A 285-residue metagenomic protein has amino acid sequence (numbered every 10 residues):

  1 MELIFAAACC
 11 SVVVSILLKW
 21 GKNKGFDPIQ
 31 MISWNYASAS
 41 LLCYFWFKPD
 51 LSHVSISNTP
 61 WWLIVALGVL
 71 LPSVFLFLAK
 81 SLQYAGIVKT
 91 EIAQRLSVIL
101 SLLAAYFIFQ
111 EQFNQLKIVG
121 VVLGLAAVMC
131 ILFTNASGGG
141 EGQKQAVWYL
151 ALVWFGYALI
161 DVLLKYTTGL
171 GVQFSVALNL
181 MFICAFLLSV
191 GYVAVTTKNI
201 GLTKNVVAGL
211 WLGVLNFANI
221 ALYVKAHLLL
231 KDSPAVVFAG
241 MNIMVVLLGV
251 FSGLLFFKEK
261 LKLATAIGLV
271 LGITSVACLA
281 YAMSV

Functional and structural regions predicted by a protein language model:
M1-A6, I99-F155, V162, Y166 (+1 more regions): Juxtamembrane helix-loop boundary signature in multi-pass membrane transporters
M1-V65, F75-Y84, F133-Y149, F182-K231 (+2 more regions): Membrane-interface interhelical linkers
I4, M31-I32, I64, I87-E91 (+6 more regions): Alpha-helical transmembrane segments and their helix-entry boundary regions
V12, G68, P72-L76, V98-L103 (+5 more regions): Hydrophobic/small/kink-forming positions within alpha-helical transmembrane segments of polytopic membrane proteins
L41-F45, L100-A104, L123-C130, L187-G191 (+4 more regions): Transmembrane-helix signature of multi-pass solute transporters
A66, L70, L82-F107, V121-L125 (+2 more regions): Specific alpha-helical transmembrane segments that line the substrate/conduction pathway and gating interfaces
L170-Q173, L229-P234: Short extramembrane helix-to-coil loop segments that connect adjacent transmembrane helices in Major
V206, S252-I273: Interfacial loop-to-transmembrane junctions
